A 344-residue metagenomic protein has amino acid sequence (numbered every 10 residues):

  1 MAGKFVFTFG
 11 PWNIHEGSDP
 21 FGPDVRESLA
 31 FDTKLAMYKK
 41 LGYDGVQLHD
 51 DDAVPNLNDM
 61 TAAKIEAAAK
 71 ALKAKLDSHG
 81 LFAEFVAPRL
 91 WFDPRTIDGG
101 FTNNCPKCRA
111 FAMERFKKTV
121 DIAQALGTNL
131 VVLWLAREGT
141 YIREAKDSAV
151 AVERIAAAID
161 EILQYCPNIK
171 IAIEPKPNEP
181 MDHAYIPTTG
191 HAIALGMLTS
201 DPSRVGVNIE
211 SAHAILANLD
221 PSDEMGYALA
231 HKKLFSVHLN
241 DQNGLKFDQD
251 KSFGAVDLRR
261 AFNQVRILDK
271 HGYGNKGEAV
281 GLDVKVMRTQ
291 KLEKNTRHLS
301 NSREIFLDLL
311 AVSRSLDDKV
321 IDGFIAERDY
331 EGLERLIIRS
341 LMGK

Functional and structural regions predicted by a protein language model:
M1-A125, P202, S300-K344: N-terminal pre-domain/capping segments
F5-I14, D44-L48, L81-P88, V131-L133 (+4 more regions): Hydrophobic faces of well-ordered beta-strands that scaffold small-molecule active sites in alpha/beta enzyme cores
N13-H15, D50-V54, A87-F92, L135-G139 (+4 more regions): Active-site-proximal loop/turn and secondary-structure-junction residues that shape catalytic pockets, frequently
H15-A36, A145-V152, D182-I193, S203-G206 (+2 more regions): Gly/Pro-rich active-site loop or hairpin
L41, L126, C166, T199-S200 (+2 more regions): A structural signal for short coil/turn segments at secondary-structure junctions
A67-A71, D77-P88, F92-G206, L216 (+3 more regions): Active-site acidic/histidine proton-transfer and metal-coordination neighborhood in alpha/beta enzyme cores
Y165, H271, L309, S313: Change "in soluble alpha/beta enzymes" to "in soluble alpha/beta proteins
E174, V280-V284, K319-F324: Acidic carboxylate-rich catalytic motifs and surrounding loops in phosphoryl-/glycosyl-chemistry enzymes
